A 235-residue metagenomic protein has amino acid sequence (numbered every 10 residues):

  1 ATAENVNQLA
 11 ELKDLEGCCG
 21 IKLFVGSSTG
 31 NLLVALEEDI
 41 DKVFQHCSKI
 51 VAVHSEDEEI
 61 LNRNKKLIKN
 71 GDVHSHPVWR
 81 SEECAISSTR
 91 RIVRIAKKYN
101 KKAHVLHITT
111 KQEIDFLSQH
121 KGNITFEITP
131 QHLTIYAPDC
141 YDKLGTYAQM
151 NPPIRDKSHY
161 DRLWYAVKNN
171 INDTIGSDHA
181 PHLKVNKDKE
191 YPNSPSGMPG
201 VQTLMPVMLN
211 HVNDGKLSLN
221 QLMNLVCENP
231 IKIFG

Functional and structural regions predicted by a protein language model:
T2-N5: Active-site beta->alpha loop and helix N-cap motifs at the rims of alpha/beta catalytic domains
N7-I175: Histidine/acidic residue-rich metal-binding segments in metalloenzymes
H74-N100, N169-I175, A180-G235: His/Asp/Glu-enriched, well-ordered alpha-helical/loop segment that forms or immediately abuts the divalent-metal
